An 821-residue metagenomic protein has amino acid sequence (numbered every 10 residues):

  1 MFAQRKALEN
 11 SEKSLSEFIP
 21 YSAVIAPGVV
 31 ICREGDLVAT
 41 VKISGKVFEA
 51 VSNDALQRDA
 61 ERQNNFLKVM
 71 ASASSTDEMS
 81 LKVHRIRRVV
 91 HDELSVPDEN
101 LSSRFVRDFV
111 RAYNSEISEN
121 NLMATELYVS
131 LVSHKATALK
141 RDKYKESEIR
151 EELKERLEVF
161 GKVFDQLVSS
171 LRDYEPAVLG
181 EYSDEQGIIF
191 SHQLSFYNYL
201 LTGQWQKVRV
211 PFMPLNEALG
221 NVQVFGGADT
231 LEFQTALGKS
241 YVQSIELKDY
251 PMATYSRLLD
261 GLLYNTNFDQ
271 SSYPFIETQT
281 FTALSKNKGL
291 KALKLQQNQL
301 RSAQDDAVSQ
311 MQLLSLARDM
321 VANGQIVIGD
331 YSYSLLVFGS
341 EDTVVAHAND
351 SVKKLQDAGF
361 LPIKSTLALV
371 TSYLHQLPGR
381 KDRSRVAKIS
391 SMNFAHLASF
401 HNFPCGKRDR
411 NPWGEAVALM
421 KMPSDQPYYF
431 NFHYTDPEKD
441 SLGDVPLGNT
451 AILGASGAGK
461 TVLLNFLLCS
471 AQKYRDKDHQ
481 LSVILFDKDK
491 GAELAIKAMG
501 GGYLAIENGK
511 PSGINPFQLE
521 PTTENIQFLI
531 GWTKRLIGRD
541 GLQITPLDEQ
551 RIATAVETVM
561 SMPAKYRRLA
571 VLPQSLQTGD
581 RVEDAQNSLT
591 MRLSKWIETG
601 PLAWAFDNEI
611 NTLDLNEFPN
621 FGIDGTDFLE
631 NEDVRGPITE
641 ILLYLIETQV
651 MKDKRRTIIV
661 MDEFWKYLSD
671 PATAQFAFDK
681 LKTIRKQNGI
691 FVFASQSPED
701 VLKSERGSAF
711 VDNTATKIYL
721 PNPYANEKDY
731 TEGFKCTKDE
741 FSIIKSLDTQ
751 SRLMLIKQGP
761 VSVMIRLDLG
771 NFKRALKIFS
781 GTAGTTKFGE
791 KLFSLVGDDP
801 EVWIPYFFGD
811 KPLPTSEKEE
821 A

Functional and structural regions predicted by a protein language model:
M1-C405: Extended, folded cores of ATP/NTP-driven motor/assembly subunits in large transport and secretion machines
K46, Q57-S72, T266, F360 (+7 more regions): P-loop NTPase motor domains
I452: Hydrophobic anchor at the beta1->P-loop junction of P-loop NTPases
A455: P-loop (Walker A) phosphate-binding loop of NTP-binding proteins
A458-N515: Walker A/P-loop NTP-binding active-site region of P-loop NTPases, recognizing the glycine-rich GxxxxGKT/S
I484-F486, I658-V660, I684, I690-Q696 (+1 more regions): Structural recognition of the conserved hydrophobic beta-strand(s) that form the central parallel beta-sheet of P-loop
G501-G502, R706-Y719: A short helix-turn-beta junction within AAA+ P-loop NTPase domains corresponding to the substrate/partner-engaging
I506-N508, T716-A725: Conserved AAA+ ATPase "SRH/arginine-finger" region at the nucleotide-binding site
